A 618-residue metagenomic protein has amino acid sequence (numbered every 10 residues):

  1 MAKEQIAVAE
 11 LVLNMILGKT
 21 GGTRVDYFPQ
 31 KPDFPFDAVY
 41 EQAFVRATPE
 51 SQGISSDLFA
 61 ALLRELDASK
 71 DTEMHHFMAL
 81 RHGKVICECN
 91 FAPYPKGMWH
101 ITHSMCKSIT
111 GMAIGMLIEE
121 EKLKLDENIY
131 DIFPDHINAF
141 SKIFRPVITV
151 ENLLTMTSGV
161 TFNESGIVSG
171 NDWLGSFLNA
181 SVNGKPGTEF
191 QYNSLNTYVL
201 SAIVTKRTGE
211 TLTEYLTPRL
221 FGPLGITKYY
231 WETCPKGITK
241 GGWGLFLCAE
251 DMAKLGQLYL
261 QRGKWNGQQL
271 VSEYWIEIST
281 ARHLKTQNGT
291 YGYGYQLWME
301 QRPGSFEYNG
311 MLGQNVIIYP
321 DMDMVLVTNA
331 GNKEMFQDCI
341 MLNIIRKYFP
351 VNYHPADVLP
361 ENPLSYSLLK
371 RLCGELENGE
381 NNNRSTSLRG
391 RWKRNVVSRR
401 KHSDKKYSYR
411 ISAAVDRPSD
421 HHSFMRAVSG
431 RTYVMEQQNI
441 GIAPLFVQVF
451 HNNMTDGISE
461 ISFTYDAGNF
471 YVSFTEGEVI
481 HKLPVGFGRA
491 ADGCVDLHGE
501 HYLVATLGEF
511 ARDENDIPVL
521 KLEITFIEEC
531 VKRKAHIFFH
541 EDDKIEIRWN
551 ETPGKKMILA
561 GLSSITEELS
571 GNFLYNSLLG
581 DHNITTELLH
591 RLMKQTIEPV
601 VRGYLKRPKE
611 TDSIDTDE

Functional and structural regions predicted by a protein language model:
M1-P95, I118-L123, P363-Q438, L445 (+3 more regions): N-terminal leader/targeting segments and the immediately adjacent pre-domain N-terminus
G83, I101-D126, L153, L200-V204 (+1 more regions): Active-site SXXK
E120-S158, N179, E210-W243: Active-site helix/loop module of the DD-peptidase/beta-lactamase fold, centered on the serine-lysine SxxK catalytic
S158-T233: A small/polar active-site loop signature that marks catalytic segments
N196-I203, G241-K264, Q314-G331: Active-site-proximal alpha-helical segments within enzyme catalytic domains
L216-T217, F221-T280: Active-site-proximal binding-pocket segments
I276-T328: Active-site Gly/Thr loop motif
T432-G554, A560-E567: Substrate-recognition/cap regions that form aromatic- and gly/pro-loop-enriched pockets for small-molecule ligands
